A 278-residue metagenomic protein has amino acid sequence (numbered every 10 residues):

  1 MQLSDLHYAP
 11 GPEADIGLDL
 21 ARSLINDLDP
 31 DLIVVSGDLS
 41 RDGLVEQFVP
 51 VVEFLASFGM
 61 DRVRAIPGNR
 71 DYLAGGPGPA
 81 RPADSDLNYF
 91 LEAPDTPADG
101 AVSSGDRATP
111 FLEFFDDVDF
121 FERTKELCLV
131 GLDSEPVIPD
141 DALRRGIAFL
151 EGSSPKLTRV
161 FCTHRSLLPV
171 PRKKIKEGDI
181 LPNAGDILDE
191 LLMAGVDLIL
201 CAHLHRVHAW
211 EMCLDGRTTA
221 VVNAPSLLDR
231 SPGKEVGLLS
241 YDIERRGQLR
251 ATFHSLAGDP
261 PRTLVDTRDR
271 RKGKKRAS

Functional and structural regions predicted by a protein language model:
M1, F121-G131, L157-T158, C213-A220: Beta-strand-turn-beta hairpins that frame and shape the catalytic cleft of phosphate-ester-processing enzymes
M1-A56, L73-A74, R271: N-terminal active-site segment of His-dependent metallophosphoesterases
Q2-S4, I33-D38, R62-N69, D133 (+3 more regions): Active-site neighborhood of phospho(di)ester-bond hydrolases with catalytic His/Asp-centered motifs
A9-P12, S40-E46, P67-P82, V137-D140 (+3 more regions): Active-site environment of divalent metal-dependent phosphoester hydrolases
V49-A148, E190-L192, L239-S240: Extended active-site neighborhood of metal-dependent phosphoesterases/phosphodiesterases
P155-R172: Short acidic, glycine-rich surface-loop motifs adjacent to enzyme active sites
K176-G247: Conserved beta-sheet core of the metallophosphoesterase superfamily
I243-S278: A short C-terminal boundary segment appended to hydrolase-like catalytic domains
